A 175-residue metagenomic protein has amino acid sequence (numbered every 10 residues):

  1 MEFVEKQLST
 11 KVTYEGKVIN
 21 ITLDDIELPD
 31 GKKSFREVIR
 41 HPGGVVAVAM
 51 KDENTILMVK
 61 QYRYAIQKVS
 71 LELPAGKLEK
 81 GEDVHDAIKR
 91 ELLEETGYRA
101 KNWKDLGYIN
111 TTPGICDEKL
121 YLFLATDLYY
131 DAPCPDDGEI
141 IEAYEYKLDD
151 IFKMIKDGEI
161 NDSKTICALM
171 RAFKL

Functional and structural regions predicted by a protein language model:
M1-K11: A short, amphipathic edge element
E2-F3, V46-K51, T55-R90: Conserved Nudix-box catalytic region and its N-terminal flanking loop in Nudix hydrolases and closely related
K11-V46, D52: Acidic, metal-coordinating catalytic segment for phosphate/diphosphate chemistry, firing primarily on the Nudix
I21-L23, F35, V59, L73 (+1 more regions): Hydrophobic residues on conserved beta-strands that form the core of alpha/beta folds
P29-D30, K51-E53, Y62, A125-Y130 (+2 more regions): Short loop segments at secondary-structure junctions
S34, G43-V46, K77-S163: Unchanged
